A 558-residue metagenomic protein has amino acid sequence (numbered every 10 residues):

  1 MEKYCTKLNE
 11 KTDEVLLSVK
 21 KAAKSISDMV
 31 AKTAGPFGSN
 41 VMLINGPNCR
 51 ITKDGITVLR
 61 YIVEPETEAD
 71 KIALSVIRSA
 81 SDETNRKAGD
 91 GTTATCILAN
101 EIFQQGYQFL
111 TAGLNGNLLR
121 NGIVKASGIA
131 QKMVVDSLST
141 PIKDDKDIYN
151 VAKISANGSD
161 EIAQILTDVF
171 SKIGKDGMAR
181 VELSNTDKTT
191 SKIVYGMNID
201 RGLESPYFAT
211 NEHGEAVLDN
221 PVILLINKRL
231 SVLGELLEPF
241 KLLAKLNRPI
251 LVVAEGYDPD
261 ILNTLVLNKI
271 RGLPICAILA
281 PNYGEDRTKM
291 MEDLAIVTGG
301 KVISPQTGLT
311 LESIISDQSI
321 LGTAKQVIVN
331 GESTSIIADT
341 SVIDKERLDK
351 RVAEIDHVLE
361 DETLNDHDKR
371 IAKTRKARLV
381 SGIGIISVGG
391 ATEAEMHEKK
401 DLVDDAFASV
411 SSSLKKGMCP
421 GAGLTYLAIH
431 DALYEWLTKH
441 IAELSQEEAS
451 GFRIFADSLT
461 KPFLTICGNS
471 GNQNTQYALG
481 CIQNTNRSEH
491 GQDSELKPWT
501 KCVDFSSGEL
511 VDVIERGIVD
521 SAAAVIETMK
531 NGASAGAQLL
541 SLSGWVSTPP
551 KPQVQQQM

Functional and structural regions predicted by a protein language model:
M1-E83: Generic N-terminal targeting/processing segments that precede catalytic cores or assembly contacts
T6, E10, T84-A94, M418-P420: Glycine/serine-rich anion-binding loops at beta->alpha junctions that coordinate negatively charged ligand groups
V15-S18, A22, I26, G38 (+25 more regions): Helical mechanochemical/support elements of P-loop NTPase systems and associated helical scaffolds
L17-V19, E64, A69-K71, I270 (+1 more regions): Extended, low-charge hydrophobic alpha-helical regions
V19, G35, G89, G113 (+8 more regions): Residue-level signature of catalytic and energy-coupling elements of molecular machines, predominantly ATP/GTP-dependent
V63-E64, G128-P420, W545-M558: Long, structured protein-protein interaction/assembly regions in large complexes
N85, G116-N117, N121, K125 (+2 more regions): Metallocofactor- and cofactor-centric catalytic cores in central/energy metabolism, strongly enriched
N85-I97, T111, G116-L119, M133-D145: Short, flexible active-site-proximal loops enriched in glycine and acidic residues
